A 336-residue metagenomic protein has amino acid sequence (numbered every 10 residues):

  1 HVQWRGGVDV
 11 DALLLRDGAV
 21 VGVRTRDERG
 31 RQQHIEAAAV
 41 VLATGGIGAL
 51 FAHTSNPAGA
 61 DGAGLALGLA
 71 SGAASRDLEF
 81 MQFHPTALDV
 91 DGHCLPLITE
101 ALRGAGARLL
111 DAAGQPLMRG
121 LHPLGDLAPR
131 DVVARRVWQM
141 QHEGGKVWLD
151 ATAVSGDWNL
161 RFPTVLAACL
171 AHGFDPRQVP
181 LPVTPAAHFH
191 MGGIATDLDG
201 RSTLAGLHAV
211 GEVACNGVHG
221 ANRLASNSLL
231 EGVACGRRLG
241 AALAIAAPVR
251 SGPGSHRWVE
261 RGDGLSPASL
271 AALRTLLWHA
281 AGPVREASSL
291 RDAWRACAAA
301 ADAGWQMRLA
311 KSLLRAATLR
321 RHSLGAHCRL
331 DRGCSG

Functional and structural regions predicted by a protein language model:
H1-E28, Q32-H34: Feature captures the FAD/FMN-dependent oxidoreductase FAD-binding
R5-G7, P176-T184, P248-G254, S323-L324: Flexible, glycine/charged-enriched surface loops at secondary-structure junctions
E28, Q32, F51-G59, H93-L97 (+1 more regions): Alpha-helix capping and helix-loop boundary segments enriched in small/acidic/polar residues
G30-A39, T203-G206: Core beta-strand elements of the Rossmann-like FAD/NAD(P) dinucleotide-binding domain in flavoenzyme oxidoreductases
A37-A39, A43-G48, V213: Glycine-/small-residue-rich beta->alpha transition segments that form the dinucleotide
L67, A73-L181, G232-V233, A242-P248: An anion/pyrophosphate-binding glycine-rich loop and adjacent beta-alpha core in soluble alpha-beta enzymes
L110-H122, D126, R136-V137, F189-M191 (+2 more regions): Glycine- and aromatic-enriched mobile tails/lids
P163-H208: FAD/FMN-dependent oxidoreductases across multiple families
